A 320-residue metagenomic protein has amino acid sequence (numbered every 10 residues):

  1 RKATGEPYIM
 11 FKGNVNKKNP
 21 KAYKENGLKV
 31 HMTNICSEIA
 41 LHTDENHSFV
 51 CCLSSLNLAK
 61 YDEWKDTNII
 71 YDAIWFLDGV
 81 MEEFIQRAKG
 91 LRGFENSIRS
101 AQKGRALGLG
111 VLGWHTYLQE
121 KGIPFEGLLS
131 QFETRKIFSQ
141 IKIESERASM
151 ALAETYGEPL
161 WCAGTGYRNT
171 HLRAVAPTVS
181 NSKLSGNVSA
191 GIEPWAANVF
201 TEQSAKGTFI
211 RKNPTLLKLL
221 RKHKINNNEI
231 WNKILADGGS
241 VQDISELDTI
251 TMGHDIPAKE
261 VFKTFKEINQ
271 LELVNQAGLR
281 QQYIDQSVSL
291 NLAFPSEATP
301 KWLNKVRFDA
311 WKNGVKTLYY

Functional and structural regions predicted by a protein language model:
R1-L28, G110-P159, T251-D255, S287: Conserved, charged catalytic cores of large soluble enzymes
K2-M10, D62, G79-G90, I123 (+7 more regions): Intrinsically disordered or highly flexible coil/loop and linker segments, enriched in small and charged/polar residues
A3-A101, V111-L118, V188-P214, L219-H223: Function-dense linear segments that define catalytic or interfacial modules in macromolecule-processing proteins
Y8, K12-E38, A148-A174, T178 (+3 more regions): Conserved mixed alpha/beta core segments that line enzyme active sites in large multi-domain catalysts
L28, M32, H42-V50, I69 (+7 more regions): Secondary-structure capping and boundary motifs in well-ordered enzyme cores
V30-T43, E83-R87, R173-Y320: Catalytic alpha/beta core of large soluble enzyme barrels
E45, L58-L77, R99-A106, E126-S145 (+5 more regions): Catalytic cores of large soluble enzymes that bind and process phosphate-bearing ligands
D72-I98, Q102, K121-T178, I256-E260: Internal maturation/activation junctions in enzymes
